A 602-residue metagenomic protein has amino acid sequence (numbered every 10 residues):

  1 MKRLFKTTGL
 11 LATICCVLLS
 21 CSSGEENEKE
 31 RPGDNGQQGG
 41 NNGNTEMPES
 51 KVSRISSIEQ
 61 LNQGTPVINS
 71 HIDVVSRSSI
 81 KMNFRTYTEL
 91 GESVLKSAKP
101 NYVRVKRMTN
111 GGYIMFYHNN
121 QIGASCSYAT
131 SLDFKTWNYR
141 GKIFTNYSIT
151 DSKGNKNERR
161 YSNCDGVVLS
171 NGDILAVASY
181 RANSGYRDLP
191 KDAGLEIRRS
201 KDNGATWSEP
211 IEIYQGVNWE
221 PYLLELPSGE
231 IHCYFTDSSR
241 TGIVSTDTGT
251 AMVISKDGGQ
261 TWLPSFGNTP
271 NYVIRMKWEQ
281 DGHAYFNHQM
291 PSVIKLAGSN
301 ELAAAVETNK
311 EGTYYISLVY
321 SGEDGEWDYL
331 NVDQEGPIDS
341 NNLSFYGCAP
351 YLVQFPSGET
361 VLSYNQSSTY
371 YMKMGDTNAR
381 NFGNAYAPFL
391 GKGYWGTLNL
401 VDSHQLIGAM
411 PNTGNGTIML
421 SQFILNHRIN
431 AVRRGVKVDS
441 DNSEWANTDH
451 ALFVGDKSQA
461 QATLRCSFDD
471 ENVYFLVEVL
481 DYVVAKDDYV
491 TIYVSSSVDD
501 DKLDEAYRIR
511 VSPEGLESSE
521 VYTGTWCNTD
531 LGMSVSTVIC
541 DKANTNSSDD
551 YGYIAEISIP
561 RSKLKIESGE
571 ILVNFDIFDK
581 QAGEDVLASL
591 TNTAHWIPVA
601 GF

Functional and structural regions predicted by a protein language model:
M1-G9: Bacterial N-terminal signal peptides that target proteins for export
R3, T13-E59, Q63: Bacterial Sec-dependent N-terminal signal peptides
P48-R428: Asp-box/BNR beta-propeller blade signature and adjacent active/binding-site loops in extracellular glycan-interacting
H118-N120, E478-Y482, S562: Solvent-exposed strand-to-loop "edge" motifs in beta-rich extracellular domains
I429-D439, Y493-V521, R561-F602: Acidic/polar low-complexity flexible segments
S440, N472-L480, Y553-P560: Short, well-ordered beta-strand segments enriched in hydrophobic/aromatic residues
A451-V521, Q581-A582: Surface-exposed, glycine/proline- and aromatic-rich loop segments on solvent-exposed faces across compartments
D504-G552: Glycine-aromatic-enriched beta-strand/loop faces of beta-sandwich-type recognition domains, especially lectin-like
